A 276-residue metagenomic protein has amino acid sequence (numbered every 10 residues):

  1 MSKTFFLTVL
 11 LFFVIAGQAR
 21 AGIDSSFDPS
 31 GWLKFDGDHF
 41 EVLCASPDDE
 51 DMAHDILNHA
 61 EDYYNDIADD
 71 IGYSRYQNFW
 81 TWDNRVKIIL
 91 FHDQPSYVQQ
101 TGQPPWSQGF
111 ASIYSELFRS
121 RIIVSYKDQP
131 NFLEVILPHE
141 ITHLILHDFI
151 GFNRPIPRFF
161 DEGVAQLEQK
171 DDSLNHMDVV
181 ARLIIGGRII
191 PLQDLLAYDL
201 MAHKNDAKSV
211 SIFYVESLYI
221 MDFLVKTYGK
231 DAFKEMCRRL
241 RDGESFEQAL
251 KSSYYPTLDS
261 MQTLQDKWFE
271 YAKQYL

Functional and structural regions predicted by a protein language model:
M1-F5: Positively charged n-region of N-terminal signal peptides that target proteins for export
L7-A16: Bacterial N-terminal signal peptides
L10-L11, E50, S120, L174-H176: Amphipathic, positively biased hydrophobic alpha-helical segments used for protein targeting and membrane insertion
V14, A60-D62, D70-G72, E162-G163 (+1 more regions): Short, charged/polar low-complexity linear motifs in solvent-exposed/disordered segments
G17-A21: Sec/Tat signal peptide C-region and signal peptidase I cleavage site
G22-N153, P157, F246: Juxtacatalytic substrate-recognition/specificity segment
D24-F27, W106-R119, F132, G151-L276: Acidic/His/Gly-enriched intrinsically disordered linker/tail segments that often contain short helix/coil "MoRF-like"
